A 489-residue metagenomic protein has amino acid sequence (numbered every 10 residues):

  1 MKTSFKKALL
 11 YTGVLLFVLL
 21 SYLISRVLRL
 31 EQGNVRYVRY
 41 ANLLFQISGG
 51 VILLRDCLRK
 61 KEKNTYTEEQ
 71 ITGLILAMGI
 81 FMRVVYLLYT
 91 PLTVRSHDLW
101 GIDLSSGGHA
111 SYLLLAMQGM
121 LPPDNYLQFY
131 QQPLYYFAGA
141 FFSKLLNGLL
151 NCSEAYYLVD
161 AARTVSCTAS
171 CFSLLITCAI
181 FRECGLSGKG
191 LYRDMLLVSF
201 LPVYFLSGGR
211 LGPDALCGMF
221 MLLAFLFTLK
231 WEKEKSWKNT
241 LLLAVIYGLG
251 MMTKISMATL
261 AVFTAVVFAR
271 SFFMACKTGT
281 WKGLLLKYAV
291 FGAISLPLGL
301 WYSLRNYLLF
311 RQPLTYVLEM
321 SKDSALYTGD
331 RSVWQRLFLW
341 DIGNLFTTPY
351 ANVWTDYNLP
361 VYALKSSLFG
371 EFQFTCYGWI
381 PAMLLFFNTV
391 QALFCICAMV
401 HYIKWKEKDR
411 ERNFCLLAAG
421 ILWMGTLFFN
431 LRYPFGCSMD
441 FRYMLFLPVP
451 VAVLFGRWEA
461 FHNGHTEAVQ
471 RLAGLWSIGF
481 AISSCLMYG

Functional and structural regions predicted by a protein language model:
M1-L88, L284-I294, E467, R471: Start-transfer (signal-anchor) and selected internal transmembrane alpha helices of multi-pass inner/ER membrane
R36-Q46, Y157-T168, T348-W423: Membrane-interface anchor segments at the N-terminal boundary of transmembrane helices in multi-pass membrane enzymes
V85-S96, W100-Y130, L134, K144-L150: Extracytosolic helix-loop segments that constitute the early lumenal/periplasmic catalytic or substrate-binding loops
D160-G185, L223, C397: Transmembrane-helix motifs of polytopic, lipid-linked glycan transferases
E183-G185, A224-N239, G250, F272-M274: Membrane-interface transmembrane helices that cradle and orient dolichyl/undecaprenyl
V203-C217: Short acidic/glycine- and proline-prone juxtamembrane loop motifs at membrane-interface regions of multi-pass membrane
F227, E232-K233, L260-L296, L309: Perimembrane helix-loop-helix junctions
L286-F394: Membrane-lumen/periplasm interface segments of specific transmembrane helices in polyprenyl phosphate-linked
